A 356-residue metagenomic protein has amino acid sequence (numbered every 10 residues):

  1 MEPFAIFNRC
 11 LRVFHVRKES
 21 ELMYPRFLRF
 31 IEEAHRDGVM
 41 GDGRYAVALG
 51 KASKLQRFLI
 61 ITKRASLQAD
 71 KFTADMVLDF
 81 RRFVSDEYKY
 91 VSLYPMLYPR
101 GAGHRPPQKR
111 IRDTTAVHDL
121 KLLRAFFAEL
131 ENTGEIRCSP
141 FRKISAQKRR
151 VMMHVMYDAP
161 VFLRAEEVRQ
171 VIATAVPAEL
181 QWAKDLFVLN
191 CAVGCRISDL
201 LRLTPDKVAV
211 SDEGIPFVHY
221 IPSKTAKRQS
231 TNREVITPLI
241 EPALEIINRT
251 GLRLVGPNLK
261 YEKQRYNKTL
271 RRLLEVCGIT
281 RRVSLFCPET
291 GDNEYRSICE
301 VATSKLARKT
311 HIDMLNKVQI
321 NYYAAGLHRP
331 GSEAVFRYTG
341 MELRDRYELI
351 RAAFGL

Functional and structural regions predicted by a protein language model:
R9-K54, L59, A65-L67, T133-I136: Short, aromatic/basic-rich helix-turn unit that serves as a nucleic-acid recognition element
V16-L22, G43-A46, L59-G101, N258: A Lys/Arg-rich helix-loop hairpin that forms a DNA/phosphate-binding surface
K54-F58, Y90-K143, R271-L273, T280: N-terminal DNA-binding recognition helix of tyrosine site-specific recombinases/integrases
P106-K121, R142-I197: Basic, Lys/Arg- and aromatic-enriched nucleic-acid-binding interface segment
A128-S139, N190-G214: Short, charged phosphate-coordinating catalytic segments
L203-I246: Conserved tyrosine-mediated DNA breakage-rejoining catalytic core shared by Y-recombinases
K224-A226, G326-A353: Catalytic-site neighborhood detector that most strongly recognizes the C-terminal catalytic loop/helix of tyrosine
R253, K268-I320, H328-G331: Short, basic (Lys/Arg/His-rich) helix/loop patches that form interaction surfaces in the mid-to-C-terminal regions
